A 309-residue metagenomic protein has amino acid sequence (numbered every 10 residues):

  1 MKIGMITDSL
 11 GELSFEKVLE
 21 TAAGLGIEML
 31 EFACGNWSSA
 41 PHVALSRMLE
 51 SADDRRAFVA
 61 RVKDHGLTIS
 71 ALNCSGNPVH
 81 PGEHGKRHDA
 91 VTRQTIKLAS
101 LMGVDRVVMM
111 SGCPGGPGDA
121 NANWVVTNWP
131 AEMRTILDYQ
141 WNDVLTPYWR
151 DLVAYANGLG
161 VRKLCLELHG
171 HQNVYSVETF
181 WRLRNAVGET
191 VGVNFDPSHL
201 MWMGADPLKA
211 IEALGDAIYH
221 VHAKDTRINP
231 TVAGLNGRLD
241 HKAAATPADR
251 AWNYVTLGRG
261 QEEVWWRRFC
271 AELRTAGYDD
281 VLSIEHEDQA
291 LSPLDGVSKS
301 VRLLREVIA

Functional and structural regions predicted by a protein language model:
M5, A22, L30, V62 (+8 more regions): Conserved, mostly hydrophobic/aromatic
I6-L10, A33-W37, C74-N77, G112-P114 (+4 more regions): Active-site beta-loop-alpha junctions enriched in small/polar residues
E16-S38, M102-G103: Catalytic domains of carbohydrate-active enzymes, especially glycoside hydrolases
K17, R61-H65, P78-G192: Active-site acidic/histidine proton-transfer and metal-coordination neighborhood in alpha/beta enzyme cores
L19-G24, M48-S70, Q94-G103, R150-L159 (+3 more regions): Acidic (Asp/Glu)-rich catalytic clusters
A33-A57, P114-G118: Glycine-rich, proline-tolerant flexible connector loops at the mouths of alpha/beta enzymes
P41-L49, N142, V177-W181, M201-G277 (+1 more regions): Gly/Pro-rich active-site loop or hairpin
P293-A309: C-terminal helical cap(s) of enzyme catalytic domains, especially alpha/beta-barrels
